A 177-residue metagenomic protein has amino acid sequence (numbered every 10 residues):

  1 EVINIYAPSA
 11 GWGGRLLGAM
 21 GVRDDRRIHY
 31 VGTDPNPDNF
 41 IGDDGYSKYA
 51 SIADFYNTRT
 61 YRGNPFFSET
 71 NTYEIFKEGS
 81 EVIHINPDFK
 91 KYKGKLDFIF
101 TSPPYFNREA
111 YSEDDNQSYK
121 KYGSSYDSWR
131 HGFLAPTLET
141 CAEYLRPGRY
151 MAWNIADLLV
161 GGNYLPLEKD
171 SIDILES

Functional and structural regions predicted by a protein language model:
E1-S177: Class I S-adenosyl-L-methionine-dependent methyltransferase catalytic core
